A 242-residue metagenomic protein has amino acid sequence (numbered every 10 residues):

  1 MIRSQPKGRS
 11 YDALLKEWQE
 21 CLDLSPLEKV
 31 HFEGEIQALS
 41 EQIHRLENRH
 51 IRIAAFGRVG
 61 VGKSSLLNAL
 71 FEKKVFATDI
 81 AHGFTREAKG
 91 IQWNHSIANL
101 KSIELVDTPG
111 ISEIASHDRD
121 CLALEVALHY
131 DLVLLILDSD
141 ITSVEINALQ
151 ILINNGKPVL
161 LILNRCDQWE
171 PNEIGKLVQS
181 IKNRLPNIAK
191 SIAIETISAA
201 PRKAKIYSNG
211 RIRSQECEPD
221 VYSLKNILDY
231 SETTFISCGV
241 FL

Functional and structural regions predicted by a protein language model:
M1-E113: Conserved G1/Walker A P-loop phosphate-binding module
A54, L160, A193-E195: A structural signal for isolated positions on well-ordered beta-strands in alpha/beta enzyme cores
G57, L137, L163, S198: Short beta-strand/turn micro-motifs composed of small residues that flank or help shape donor/cofactor-binding pockets
E87, K101, L122, V126 (+4 more regions): Helical mechanochemical/support elements of P-loop NTPase systems and associated helical scaffolds
S112, S143, W169: Catalytic P-loop NTPase motifs of RecA-like helicase/translocase cores
S116-D140, E145-I162: Inter-motif core of Ras-like GTPase G domains
D167-G239: Canonical P-loop GTPase G-domain recognition
